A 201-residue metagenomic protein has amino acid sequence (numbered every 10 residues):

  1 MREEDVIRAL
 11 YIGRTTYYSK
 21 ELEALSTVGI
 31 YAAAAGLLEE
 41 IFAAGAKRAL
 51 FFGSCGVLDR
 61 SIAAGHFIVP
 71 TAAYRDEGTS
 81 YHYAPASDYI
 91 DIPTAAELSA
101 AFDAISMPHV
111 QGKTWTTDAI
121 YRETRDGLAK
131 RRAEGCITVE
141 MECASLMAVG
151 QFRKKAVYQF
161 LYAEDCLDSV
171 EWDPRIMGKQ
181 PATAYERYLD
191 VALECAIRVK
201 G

Functional and structural regions predicted by a protein language model:
M1-L50, G56-G201: Accessory terminal and edge-of-domain segments that mediate assembly/interaction and cofactor placement around
